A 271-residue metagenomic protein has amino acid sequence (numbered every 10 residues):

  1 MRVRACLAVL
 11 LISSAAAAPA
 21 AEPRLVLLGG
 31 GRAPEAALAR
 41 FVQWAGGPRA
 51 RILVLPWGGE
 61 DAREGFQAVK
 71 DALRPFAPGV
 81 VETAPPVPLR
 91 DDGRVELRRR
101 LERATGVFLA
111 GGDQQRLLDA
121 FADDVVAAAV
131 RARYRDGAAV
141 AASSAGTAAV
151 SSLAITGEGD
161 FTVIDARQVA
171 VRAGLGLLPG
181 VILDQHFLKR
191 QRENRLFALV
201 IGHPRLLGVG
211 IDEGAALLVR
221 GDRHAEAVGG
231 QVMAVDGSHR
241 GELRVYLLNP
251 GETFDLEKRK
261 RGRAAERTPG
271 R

Functional and structural regions predicted by a protein language model:
M1-L7: Bacterial N-terminal signal peptides that target proteins for export
L10-P19: Hydrophobic h-region of N-terminal signal peptides that target proteins for export in Gram-negative bacteria
A20-R49, G59, R63-P75, A154-T156 (+1 more regions): C-terminal and late-domain segments of enzyme folds
L27, G106-A110, A141, D184: Structural motif
G59-R103, L109: Portal/gating segments that form or line small-molecule/metal binding sites
R100-R103, D123-G137: Catalytic-core regions built around general acid/base machinery
L109-G111, V130-A154: Catalytic nucleophile loop
Q114-D124: Glycine/threonine-rich flexible loop motifs
